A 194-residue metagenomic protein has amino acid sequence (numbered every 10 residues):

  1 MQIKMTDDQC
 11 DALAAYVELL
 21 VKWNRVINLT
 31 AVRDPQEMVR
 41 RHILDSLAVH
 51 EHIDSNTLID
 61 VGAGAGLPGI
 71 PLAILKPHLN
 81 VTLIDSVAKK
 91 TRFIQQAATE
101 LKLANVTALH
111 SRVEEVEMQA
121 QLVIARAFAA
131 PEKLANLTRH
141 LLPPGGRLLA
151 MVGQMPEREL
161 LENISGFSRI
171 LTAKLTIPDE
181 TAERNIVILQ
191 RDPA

Functional and structural regions predicted by a protein language model:
M1-S55, I59, K89-V106: Class I SAM-dependent transferase core
I3, I27-T30, Q36-E37, A65 (+3 more regions): Flexible, active-site-adjacent loop/turn segments at secondary-structure boundaries
G62: Conserved glycine-centered beta->alpha loop in an early N-terminal alpha/beta scaffold
A65-H78: Conserved SAM-binding loop of SAM-dependent methyltransferases across substrates and taxa, primarily the Class I
H78-T82, S86-A194: S-adenosylmethionine
